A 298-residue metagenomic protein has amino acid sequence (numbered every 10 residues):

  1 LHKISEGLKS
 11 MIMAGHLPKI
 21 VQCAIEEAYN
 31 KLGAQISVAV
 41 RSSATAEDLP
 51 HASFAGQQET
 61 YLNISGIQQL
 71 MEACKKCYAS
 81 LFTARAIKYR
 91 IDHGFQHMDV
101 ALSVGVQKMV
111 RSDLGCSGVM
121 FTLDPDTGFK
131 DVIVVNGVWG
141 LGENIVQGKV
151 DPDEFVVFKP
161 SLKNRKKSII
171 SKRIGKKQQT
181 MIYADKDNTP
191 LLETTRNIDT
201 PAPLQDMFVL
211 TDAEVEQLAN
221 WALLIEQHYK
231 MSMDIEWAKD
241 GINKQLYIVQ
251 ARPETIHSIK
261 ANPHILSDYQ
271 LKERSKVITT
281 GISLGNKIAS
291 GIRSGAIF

Functional and structural regions predicted by a protein language model:
L1-G105, A202-A213, Q217-K230, G241 (+3 more regions): N-terminal beta-alpha lobe that positions the nucleotide/phosphoryl donor in ATP/NTP-coupled carboxylate activation
A39-L70, K76, V110-F155, S232-H257: Conserved phosphate/anionic-ligand binding catalytic regions in large, soluble enzymes, centered on
V40, V106, S171-K172, T195 (+1 more regions): Short, intrinsically disordered low-complexity segments
Q58-T60, A79-F82, K88, D92 (+9 more regions): Generic alpha-helical propensity signal that fires on short helical segments and nearby coil/disordered stretches
S103-Q107, R111-C116, Q178, I182: Alpha-helical transmembrane segments of multi-pass membrane proteins, especially the membrane-embedded transport
V132-D234, K239-D240, L271-S290, S294-A296: Conserved catalytic alpha/beta cores of large enzymes that bind or transform nucleotide phosphates and polynucleotides
